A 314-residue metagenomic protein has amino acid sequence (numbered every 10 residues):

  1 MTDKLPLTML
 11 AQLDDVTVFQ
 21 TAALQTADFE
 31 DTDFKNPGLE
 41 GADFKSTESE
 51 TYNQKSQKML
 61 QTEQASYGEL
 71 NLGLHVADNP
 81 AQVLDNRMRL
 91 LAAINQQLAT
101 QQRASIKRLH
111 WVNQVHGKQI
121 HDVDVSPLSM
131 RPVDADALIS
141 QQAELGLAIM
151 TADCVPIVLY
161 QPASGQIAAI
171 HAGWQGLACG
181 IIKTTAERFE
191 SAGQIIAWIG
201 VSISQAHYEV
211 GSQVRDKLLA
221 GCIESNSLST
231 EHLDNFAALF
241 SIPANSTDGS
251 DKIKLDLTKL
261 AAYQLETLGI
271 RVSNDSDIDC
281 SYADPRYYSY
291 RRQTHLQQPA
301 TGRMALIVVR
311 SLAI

Functional and structural regions predicted by a protein language model:
M1-I314: Active-site microenvironment for binding and transforming phosphate-containing groups
